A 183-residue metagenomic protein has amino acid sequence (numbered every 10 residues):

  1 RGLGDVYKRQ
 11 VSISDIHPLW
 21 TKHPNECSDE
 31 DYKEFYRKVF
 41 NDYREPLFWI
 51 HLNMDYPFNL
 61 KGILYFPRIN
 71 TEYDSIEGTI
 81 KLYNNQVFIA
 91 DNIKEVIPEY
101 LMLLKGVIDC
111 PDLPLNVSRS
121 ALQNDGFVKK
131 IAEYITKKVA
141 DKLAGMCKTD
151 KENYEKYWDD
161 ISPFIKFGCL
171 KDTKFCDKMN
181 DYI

Functional and structural regions predicted by a protein language model:
R1, D5-I183: Conserved GHKL (Bergerat-fold) ATPase module
